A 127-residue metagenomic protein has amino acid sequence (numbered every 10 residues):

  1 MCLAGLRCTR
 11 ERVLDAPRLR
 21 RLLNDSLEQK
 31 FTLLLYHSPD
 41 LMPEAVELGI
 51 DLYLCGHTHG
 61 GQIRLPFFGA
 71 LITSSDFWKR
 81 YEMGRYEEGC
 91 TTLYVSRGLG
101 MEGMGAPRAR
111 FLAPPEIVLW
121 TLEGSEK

Functional and structural regions predicted by a protein language model:
M1-K127: Soluble catalytic domains of enzymes that build or remodel membrane lipids, polysaccharides, and related
